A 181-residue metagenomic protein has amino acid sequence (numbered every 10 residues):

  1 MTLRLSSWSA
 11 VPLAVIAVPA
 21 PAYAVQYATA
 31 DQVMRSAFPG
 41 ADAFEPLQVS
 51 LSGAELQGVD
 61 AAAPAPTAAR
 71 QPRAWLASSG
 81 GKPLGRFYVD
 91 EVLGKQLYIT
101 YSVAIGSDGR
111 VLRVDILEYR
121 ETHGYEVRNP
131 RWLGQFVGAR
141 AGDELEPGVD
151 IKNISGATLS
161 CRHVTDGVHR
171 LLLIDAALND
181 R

Functional and structural regions predicted by a protein language model:
M1-A10: Bacterial N-terminal signal peptides that target proteins for export
S7, A14-I16, M34: Residue-level detector of alpha-helical hydrophobic segments embedded in or interacting with membranes
V11-P12, A22: Cleavable N-terminal signal peptides
A17-P21: N-terminal signal peptide c-region/cleavage motif recognized by signal peptidases
A22-I154, T158-R162, D166-R181: Flexible, solvent-exposed loop/hinge segments and secondary-structure transition points
